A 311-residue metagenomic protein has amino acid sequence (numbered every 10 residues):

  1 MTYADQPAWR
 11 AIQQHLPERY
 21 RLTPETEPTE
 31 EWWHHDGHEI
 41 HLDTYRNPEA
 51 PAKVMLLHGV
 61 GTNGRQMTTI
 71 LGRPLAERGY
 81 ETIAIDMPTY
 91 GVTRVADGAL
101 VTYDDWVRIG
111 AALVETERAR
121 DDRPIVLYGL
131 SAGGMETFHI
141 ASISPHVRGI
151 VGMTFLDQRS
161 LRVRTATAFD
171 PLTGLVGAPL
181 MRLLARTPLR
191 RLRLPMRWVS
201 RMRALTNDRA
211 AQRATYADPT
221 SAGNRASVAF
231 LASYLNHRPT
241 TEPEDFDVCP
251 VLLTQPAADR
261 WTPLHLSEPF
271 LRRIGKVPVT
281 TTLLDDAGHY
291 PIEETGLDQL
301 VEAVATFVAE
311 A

Functional and structural regions predicted by a protein language model:
M1-H34, E39-R46: An N-terminal hydrophobic leader/cap segment in hydrolases
V60-G72: The serine-hydrolase catalytic nucleophile loop
N63, G91-D121: Catalytic nucleophile-loop/oxyanion-hole region of alpha/beta-hydrolase and closely related hydrolase-like folds
P74-V95: Conserved alpha/beta-hydrolase
A132-A226: Alpha/beta-hydrolase-fold enzymes
D247, L253-Q255, D259: Short beta-strand/loop motif that positions the catalytic acidic residue of the alpha/beta-hydrolase fold
R260-L266: Conserved alpha/beta-hydrolase "acid-adjacent" motif
P278-A311: Catalytic active-site module of serine/aspartate enzymes centered on a nucleophile-bearing elbow/loop
